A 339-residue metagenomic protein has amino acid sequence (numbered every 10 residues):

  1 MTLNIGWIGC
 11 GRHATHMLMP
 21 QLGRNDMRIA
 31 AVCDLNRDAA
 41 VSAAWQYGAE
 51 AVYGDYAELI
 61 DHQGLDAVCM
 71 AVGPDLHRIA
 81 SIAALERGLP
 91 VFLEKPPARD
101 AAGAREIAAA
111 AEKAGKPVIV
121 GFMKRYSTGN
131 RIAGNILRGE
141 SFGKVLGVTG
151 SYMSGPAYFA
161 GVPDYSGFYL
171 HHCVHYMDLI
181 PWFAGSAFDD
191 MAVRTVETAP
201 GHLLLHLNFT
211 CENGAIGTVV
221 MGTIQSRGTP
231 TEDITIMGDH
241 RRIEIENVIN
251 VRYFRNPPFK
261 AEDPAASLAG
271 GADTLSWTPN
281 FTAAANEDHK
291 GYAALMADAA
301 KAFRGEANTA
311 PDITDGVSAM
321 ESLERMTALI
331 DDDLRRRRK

Functional and structural regions predicted by a protein language model:
M1, A67-C69, K116, A293-K339: C-terminal helix-rich "cap/oligomerization" subdomain common to oxidoreductases
M1-Y47: N-terminal Rossmann-like dinucleotide-binding module
A43-A49, A110-A114: Short, conserved SAM-binding/catalytic segment of Class I S-adenosyl-L-methionine-dependent methyltransferases
A49-Y56: Conserved SAM-binding strand-loop segment of SAM-dependent methyltransferases
Y53, L93, V118-V120, T149 (+1 more regions): Hydrophobic residues in well-ordered beta-strands that form the structural core
A67, G73-P74, R78-R125: Beta-strand-loop-alpha-helix segment that lines the small-molecule cofactor/substrate pocket of alpha/beta enzymes
K124-A199: Predominantly a Rossmann-like dinucleotide-binding segment in NAD(P)-dependent oxidoreductases
H171, M177-R252, N286, A293-G305: Contiguous beta-strand/loop segments that form the cofactor/metal-binding neighborhood of enzyme cores
